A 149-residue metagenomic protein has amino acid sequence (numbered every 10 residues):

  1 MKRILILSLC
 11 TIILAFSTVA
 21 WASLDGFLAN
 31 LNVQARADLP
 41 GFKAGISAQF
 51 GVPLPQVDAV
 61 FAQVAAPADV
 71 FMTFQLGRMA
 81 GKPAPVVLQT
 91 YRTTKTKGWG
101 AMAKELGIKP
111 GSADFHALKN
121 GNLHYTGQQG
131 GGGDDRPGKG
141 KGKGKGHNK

Functional and structural regions predicted by a protein language model:
M1-L5: Positively charged n-region of N-terminal signal peptides that target proteins for export
I6-L7, G140: General helical structural elements
L7-S17: Bacterial N-terminal signal peptides
A20-K149: Mature extracytoplasmic/periplasmic regions of secreted or cell-envelope proteins, especially long low-complexity
